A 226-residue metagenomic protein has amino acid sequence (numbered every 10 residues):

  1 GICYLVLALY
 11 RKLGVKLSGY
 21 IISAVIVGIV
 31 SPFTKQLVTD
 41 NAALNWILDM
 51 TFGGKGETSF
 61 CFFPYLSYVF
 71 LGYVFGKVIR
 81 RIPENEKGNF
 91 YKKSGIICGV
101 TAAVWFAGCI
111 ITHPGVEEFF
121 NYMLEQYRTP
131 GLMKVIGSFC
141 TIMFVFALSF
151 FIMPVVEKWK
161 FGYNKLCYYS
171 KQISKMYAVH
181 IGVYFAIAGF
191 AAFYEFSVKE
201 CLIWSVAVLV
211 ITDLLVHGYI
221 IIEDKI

Functional and structural regions predicted by a protein language model:
G1-I226: Alpha-helical transmembrane segments and their immediate juxtamembrane cytosolic regions
